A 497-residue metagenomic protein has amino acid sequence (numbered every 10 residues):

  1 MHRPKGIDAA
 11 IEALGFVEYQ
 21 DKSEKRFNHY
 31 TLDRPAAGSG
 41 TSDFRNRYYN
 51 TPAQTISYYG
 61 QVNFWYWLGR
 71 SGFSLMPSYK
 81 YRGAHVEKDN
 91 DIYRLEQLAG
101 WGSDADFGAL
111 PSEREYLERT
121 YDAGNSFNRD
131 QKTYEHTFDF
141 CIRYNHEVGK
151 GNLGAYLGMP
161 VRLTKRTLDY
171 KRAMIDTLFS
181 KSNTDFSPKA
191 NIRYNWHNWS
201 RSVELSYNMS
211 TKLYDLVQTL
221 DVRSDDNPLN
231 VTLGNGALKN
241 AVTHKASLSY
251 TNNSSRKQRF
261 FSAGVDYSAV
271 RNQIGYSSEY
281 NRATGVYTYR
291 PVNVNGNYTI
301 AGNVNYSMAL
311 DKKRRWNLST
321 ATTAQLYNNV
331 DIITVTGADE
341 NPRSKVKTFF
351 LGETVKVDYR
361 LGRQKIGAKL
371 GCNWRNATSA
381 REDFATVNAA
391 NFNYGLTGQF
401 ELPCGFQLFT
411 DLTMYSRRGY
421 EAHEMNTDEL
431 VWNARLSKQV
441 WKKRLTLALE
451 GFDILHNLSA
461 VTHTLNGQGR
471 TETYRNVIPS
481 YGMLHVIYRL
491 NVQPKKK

Functional and structural regions predicted by a protein language model:
M1-K497: Primarily recognizes Gram-negative and organellar outer-membrane beta-barrels
